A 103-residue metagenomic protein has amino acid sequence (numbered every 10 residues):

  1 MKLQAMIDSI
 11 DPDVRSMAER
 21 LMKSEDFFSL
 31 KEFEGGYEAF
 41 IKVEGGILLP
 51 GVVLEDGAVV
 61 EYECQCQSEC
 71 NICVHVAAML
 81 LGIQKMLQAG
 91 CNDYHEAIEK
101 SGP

Functional and structural regions predicted by a protein language model:
M1-P103: Long, low-complexity, compositionally biased intrinsically disordered regions
